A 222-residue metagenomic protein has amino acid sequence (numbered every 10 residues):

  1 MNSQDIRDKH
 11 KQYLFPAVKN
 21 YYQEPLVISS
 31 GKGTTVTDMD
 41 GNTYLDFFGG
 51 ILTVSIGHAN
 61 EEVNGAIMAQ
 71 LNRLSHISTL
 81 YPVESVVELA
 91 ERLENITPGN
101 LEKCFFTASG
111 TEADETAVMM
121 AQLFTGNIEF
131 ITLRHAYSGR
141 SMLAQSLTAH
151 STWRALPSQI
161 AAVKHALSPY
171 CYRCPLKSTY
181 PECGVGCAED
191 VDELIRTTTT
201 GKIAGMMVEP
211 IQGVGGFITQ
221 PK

Functional and structural regions predicted by a protein language model:
M1-K32, C187: Active-site-adjacent loop/helix segments that line or gate small-molecule/cofactor pockets in enzymes
P25-D46: Active-site and channel-lining beta-strand-loop segments that bind or position nucleotide-derived/phosphorylated
Y44, G50-L80, A90-T107, S168-P169: Glycine-rich phosphate-binding segment of PLP-dependent enzymes
G49-G50, L147: Residue-level structural signal for beta-strand termini and adjacent loop
E91-G205: PLP-dependent aspartate aminotransferase-fold enzymes
G184-C187, I211-K222: Active-site core of PLP-dependent enzymes with the aminotransferase class I/II
